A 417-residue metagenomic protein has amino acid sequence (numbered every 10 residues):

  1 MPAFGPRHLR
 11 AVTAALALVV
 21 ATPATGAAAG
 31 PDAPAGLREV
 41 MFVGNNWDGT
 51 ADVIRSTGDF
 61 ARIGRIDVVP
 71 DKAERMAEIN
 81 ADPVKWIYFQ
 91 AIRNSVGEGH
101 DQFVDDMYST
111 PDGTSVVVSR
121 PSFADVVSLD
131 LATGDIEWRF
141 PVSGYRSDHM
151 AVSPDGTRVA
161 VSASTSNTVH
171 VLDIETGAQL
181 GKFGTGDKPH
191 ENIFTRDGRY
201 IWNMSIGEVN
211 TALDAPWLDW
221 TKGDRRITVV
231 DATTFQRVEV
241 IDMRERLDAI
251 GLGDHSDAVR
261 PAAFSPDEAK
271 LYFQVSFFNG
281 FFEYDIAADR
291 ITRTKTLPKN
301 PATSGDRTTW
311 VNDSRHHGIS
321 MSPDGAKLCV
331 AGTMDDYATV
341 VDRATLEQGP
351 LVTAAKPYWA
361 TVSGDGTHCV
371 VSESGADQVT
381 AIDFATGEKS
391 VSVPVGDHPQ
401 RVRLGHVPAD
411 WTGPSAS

Functional and structural regions predicted by a protein language model:
M1-F4, D59-A61: Short amphipathic alpha-helical segments with coiled-coil-like heptad repeat character
P2-A29: Secretory targeting and sorting signals
A27-S417: Predominantly soluble domains enriched in secretory-pathway, periplasmic, or organellar proteins
